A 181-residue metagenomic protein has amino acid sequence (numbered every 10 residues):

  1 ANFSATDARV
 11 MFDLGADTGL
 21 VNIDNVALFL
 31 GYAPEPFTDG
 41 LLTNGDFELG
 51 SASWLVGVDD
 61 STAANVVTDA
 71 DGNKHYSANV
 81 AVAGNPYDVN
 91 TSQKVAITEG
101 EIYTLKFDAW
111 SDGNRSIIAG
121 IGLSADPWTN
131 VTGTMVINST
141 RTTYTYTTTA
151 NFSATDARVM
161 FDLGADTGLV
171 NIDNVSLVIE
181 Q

Functional and structural regions predicted by a protein language model:
A1-Q181: Extracellular and organelle-lumenal recognition/adhesion modules and their flexible linkers in secreted
